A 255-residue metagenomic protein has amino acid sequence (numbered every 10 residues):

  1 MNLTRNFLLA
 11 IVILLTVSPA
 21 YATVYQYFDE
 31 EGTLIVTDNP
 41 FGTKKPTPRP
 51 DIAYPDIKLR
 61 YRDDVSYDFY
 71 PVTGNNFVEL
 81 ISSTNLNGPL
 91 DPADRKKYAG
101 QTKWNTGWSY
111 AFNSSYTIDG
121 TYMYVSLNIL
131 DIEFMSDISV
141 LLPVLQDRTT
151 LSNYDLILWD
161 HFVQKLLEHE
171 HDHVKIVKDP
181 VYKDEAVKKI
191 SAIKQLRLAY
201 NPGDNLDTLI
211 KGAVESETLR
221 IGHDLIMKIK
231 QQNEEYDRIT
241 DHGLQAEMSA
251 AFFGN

Functional and structural regions predicted by a protein language model:
M1-L8: Bacterial N-terminal signal peptides that target proteins for export
L8-T16: Bacterial N-terminal signal peptides
V17, Y21-D160: Short, cationic interaction patches enriched in Lys/Arg with P/S/T/G and frequent prolines that mark the mature domain
E30, T43, H171, E247-N255: Post-signal/leader-peptide non-cytosolic segments of secretory proteins
W159-V174: Short alpha-helix carrying the canonical HExxH Zn2+-binding catalytic motif
H171-K188: Catalytic Zn2+-binding segment of zinc metalloproteases
A192-N201: RING-type zinc-finger domain of E3 ubiquitin ligases
D207-N255: Active-site or metal-binding loop neighborhoods of secreted/extracellular toxin and effector enzymes
